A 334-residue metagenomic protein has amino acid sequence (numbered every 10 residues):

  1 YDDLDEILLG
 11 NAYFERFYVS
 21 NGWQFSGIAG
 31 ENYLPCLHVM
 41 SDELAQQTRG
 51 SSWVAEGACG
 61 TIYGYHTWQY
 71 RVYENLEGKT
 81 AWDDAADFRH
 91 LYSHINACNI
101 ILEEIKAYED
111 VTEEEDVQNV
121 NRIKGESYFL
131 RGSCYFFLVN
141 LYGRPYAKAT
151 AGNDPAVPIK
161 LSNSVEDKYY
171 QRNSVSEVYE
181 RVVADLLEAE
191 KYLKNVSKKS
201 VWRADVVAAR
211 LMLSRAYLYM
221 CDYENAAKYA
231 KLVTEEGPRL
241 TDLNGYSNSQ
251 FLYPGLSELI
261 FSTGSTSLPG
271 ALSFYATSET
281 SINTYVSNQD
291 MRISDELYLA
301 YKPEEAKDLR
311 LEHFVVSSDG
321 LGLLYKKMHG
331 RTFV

Functional and structural regions predicted by a protein language model:
Y1-T48: Extreme N-terminal leader/anchor segments
W23-S41, R203, A227-V334: Hydrophobic-face positions in mid-chain alpha helices that act as interaction patches
G60-Y142, N173, K191-N195, F333-V334: Conserved, well-structured interaction surfaces
V139-Y146, S197-K198, Y219-C221: Short coil/turn linking the two alpha-helices of tandem helical-hairpin repeats
